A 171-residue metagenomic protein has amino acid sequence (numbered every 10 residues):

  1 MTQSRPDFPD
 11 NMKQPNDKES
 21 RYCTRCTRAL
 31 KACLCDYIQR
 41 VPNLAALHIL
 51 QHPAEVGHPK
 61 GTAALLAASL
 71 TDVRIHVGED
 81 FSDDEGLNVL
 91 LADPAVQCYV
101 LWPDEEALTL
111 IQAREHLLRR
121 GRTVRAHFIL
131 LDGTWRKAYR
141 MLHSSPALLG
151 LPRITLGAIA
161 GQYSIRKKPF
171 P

Functional and structural regions predicted by a protein language model:
T2-N16: Short Cys/His-rich Zn2+-coordinating modules
E19, A29, N43: Short metal-coordination and nucleic-acid-contact micro-motifs, chiefly zinc-binding Cys/His arrays
C23-C26: Short cysteine-rich clusters marking metal-coordination/redox-active sites
R28-K31, C35: Short Cys/His-rich local motifs and their 1-3 flanking residues in nucleic-acid-associated proteins and small
D36-A63: Short microdomains enriched in Cys/His and/or Lys/Arg
T71-H143, A147: S-adenosyl-L-methionine/SAH cofactor-binding core of RNA-modifying enzymes
H127, R136-R140, S144-P171: C-terminal folded domains that constitute the principal catalytic or ligand-binding module of multi-domain proteins
